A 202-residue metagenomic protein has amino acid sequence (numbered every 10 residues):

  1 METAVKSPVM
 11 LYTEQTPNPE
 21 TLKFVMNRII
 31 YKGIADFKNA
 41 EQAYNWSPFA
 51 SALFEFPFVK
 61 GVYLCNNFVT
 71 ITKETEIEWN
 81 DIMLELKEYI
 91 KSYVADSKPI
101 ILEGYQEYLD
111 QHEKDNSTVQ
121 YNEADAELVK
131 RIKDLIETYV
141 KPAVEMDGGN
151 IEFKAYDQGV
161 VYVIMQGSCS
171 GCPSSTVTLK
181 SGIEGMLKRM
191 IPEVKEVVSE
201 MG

Functional and structural regions predicted by a protein language model:
M1-G202: Domain-level signature for proteins that mediate thiol-based redox and metal-cofactor handling
